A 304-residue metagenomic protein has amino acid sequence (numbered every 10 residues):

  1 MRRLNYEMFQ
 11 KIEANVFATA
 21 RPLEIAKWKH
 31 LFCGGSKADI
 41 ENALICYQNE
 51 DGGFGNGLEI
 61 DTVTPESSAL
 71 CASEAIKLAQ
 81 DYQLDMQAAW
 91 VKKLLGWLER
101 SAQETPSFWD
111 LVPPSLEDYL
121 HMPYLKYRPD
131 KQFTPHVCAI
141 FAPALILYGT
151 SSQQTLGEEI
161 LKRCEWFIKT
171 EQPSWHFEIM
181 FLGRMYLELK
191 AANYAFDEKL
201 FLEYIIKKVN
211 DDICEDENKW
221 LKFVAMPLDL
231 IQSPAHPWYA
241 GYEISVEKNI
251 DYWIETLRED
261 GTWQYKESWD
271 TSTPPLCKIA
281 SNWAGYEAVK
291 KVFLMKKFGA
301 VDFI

Functional and structural regions predicted by a protein language model:
M1-I304: Preference for long, amphipathic alpha-helical scaffolds in soluble/luminal domains and all-alpha bundles
